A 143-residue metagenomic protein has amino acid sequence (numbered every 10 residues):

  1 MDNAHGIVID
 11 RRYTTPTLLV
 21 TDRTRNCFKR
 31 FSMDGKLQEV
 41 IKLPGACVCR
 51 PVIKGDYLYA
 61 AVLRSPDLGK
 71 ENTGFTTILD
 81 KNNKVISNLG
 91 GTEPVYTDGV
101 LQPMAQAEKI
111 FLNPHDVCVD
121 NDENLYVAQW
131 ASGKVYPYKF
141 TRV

Functional and structural regions predicted by a protein language model:
M1, R25, E71-T73, S132-K134: A detector of repeated loop/turn-to-beta-strand junctions in beta-rich toroidal repeat architectures
M1-P16, P44-L58, L63-P66, A107-D120: Beta-rich, blade/repeat-based domains predominating in secreted/periplasmic proteins but also intracellular
L18-R23, A60-G69, V127-W130: Conserved beta-strand positions in repeat-built beta-propeller and related beta-rich domains
S32-K36, D80-N82, T141-V143: Short loop/turn segments that connect beta-strands within beta-propeller blades
Q38-I41, S87: Aromatic (tryptophan-biased) beta-strands that constitute blades/sheets of beta-rich domains
G45, N82-K109: Surface-exposed loop and turn segments in beta-propeller and other repeat-based domains that flank or scaffold
I110-V143: Blade-level signature of beta-propeller repeat domains, shared across WD40, Kelch, NHL, RCC1 and BNR/Asp-box propellers
